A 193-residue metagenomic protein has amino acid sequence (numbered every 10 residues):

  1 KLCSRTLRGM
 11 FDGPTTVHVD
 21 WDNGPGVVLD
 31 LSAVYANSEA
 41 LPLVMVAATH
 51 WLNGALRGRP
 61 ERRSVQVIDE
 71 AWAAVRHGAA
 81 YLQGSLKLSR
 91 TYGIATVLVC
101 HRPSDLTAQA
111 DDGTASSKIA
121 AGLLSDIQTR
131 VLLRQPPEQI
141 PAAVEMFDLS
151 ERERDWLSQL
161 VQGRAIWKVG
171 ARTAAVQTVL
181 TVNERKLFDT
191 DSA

Functional and structural regions predicted by a protein language model:
K1-I94, W156, A165-A171: P-loop NTPase motor domains
S4-L7, C100, A121, E184-R185: Intrinsically disordered, low-complexity regions
D12, D20-D22, D30, D69 (+6 more regions): Acidic-enriched, low-complexity/disordered segments with a strong bias for Aspartate over Glutamate
A36, A174, R185: Short, acidic Gly/Pro/Ser/Thr-rich loop/turn segments
Q83-V179: Conserved ATP-driven motor cores of ASCE-family P-loop NTPases powering translocation/secretion/packaging/pilus
Q177-A193: Charge-patterned, long linear interaction tracts outside catalytic cores
